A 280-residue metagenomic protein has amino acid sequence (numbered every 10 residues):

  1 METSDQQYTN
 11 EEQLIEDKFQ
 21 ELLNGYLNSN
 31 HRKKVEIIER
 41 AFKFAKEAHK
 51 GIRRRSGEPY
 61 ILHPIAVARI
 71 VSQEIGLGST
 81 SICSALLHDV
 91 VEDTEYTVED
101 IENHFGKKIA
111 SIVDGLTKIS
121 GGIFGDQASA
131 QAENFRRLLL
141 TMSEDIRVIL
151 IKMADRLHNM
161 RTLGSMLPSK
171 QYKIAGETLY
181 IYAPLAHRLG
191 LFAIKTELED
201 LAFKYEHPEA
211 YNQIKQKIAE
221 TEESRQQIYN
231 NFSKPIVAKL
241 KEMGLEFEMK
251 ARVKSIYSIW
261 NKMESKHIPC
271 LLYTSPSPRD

Functional and structural regions predicted by a protein language model:
M1-S275: Active-site helical microenvironments for divalent-metal-assisted chemistry
P276-D280: A short, hydrophobic C-terminal helix/tail in secreted or cell-surface proteins
